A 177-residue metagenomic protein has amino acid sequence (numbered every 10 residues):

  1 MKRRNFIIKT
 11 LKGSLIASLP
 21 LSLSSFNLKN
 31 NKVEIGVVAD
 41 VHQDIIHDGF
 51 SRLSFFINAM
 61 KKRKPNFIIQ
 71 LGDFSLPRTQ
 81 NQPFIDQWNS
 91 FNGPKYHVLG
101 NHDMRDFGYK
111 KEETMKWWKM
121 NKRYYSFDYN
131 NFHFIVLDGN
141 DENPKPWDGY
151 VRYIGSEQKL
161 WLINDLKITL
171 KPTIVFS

Functional and structural regions predicted by a protein language model:
R3-F26: N-terminal export signals
T10, D48, P65, G108-Y109 (+1 more regions): Short, well-ordered secondary-structure micro-motifs
G13, A17, L21, K62-R63 (+2 more regions): Short alpha-helical scaffold segments that flank and stabilize functional sites
G13, D44, S75, H102-R105: Active-site beta-alpha loop architecture of Rossmann-like, nucleotide-cofactor-dependent enzymes
L19-P83: N-terminal active-site segment of His-dependent metallophosphoesterases
K32-H42, N131-D141, I174-F176: Active-site-proximal beta-strand elements of phosphoester/diester hydrolases
V38-A39, I68-D73, K95-N101, I174-S177: Active-site neighborhood of phospho(di)ester-bond hydrolases with catalytic His/Asp-centered motifs
T79-P172: Extended active-site neighborhood of metal-dependent phosphoesterases/phosphodiesterases
